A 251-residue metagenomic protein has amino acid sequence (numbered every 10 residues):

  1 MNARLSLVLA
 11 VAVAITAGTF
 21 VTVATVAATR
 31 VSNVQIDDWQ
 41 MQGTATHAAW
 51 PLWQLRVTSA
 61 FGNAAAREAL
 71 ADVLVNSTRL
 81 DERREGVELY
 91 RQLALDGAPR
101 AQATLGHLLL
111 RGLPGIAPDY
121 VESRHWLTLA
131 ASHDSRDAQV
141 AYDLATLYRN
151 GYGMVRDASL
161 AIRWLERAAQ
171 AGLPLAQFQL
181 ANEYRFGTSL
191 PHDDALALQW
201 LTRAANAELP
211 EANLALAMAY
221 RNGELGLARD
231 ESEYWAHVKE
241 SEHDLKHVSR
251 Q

Functional and structural regions predicted by a protein language model:
N2-A12: N-terminal Sec-pathway targeting helices
G18-N76: N-terminal leader/linker segments that initiate helical-solenoid repeat arrays
T44-P51, L80-L89, I116-W126, V155-W164 (+2 more regions): Structural signature of tandem alpha-helical TPR/SEL1-like repeats, specifically the intra-repeat loop/turn
R56-T58, Y90-L93, L129-A130, R167-A168 (+2 more regions): Canonical positions in the second alpha-helix
A60-A64, N76-T78, L95-P99, G112-L113 (+8 more regions): Short helix-capping/linker turns of helical repeat alpha-solenoids
R67-N76, T104-G112, I116, A141-N150 (+2 more regions): Hydrophobic face of amphipathic alpha-helices that form TPR/SEL1-like repeat modules and related alpha-solenoid
Q199-T202, N206, L214, M218-R221 (+1 more regions): TPR/TPR-like (Sel1-like) alpha-helical repeat modules
